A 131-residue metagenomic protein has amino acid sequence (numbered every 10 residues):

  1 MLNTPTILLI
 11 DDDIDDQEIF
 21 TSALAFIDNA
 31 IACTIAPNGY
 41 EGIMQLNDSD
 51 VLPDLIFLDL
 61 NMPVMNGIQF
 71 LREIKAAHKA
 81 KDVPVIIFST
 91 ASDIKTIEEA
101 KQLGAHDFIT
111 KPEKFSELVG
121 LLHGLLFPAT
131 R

Functional and structural regions predicted by a protein language model:
T4-L24, I56: Conserved acidic segment of CheY-like receiver
I35-M44, G67: Helix N-cap/capping motif at the beta->alpha junctions
M44, I68-K81: Short amphipathic alpha-helix used as the core "switch/output" element in two-component signaling
D50-F57: Active-site beta3 strand of CheY-like receiver
M62: Receiver (REC) domain active-site loop signature in two-component systems and cognate sites in sensor histidine kinases
Q69, S92-D107: Alpha4 helix (beta4-alpha4-beta5 surface) of REC/receiver domains from two-component response regulators
E113-H123: C-terminal output helix
